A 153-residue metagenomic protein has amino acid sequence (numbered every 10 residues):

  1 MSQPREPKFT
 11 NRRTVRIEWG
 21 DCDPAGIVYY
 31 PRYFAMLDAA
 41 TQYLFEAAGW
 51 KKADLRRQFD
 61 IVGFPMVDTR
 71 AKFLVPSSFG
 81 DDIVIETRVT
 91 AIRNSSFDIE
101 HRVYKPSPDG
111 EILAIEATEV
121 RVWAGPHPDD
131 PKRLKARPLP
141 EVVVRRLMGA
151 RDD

Functional and structural regions predicted by a protein language model:
S2-M66, G125-D153: Hot-dog-fold acyl-thioester-processing enzymes
S2-R5, F73, S77-D82, T90-D153: HotDog/MaoC-like acyl-thioester-processing domains
D60, V67, I83, F97: Exposed loop/turn and edge beta-strand positions of beta-sandwich/beta-sheet ligand-binding modules
D68-K72: Short alpha-helix capping/helix-loop boundary micro-motifs
